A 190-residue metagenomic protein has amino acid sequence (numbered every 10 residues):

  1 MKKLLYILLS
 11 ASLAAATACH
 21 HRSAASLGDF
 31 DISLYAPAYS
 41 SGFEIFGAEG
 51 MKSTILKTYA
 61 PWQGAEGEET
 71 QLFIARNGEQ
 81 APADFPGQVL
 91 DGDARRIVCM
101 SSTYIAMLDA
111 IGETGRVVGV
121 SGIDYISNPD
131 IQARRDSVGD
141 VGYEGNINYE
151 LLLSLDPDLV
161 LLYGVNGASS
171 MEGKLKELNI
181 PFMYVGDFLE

Functional and structural regions predicted by a protein language model:
K2-S10: Sec-dependent signal peptide recognition, specifically the positively charged N-region followed immediately by
A15-A18: C-terminal motif of bacterial Sec signal peptides marking the signal peptidase cleavage site
H20-R22: Bacterial signal peptide processing site
A25-S40, I45-L56: Start-of-domain marker
F30, F43-F46, F73, F85 (+2 more regions): Phenylalanine-focused residue identity feature
T54-L153, L159-N166: A short, structured surface patch at a secondary-structure boundary
L90, D156-L161, G167-E190: Extracytoplasmic substrate-binding proteins
